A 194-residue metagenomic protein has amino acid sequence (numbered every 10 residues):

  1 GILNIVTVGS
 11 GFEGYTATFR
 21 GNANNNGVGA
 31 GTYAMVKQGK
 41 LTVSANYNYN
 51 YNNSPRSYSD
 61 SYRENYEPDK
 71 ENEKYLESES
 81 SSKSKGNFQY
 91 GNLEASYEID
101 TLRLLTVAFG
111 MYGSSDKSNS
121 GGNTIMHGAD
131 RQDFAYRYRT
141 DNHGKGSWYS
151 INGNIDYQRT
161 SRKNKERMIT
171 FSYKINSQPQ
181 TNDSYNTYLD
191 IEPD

Functional and structural regions predicted by a protein language model:
G1-R20: N-terminal periplasmic accessory domains that precede and gate Gram-negative outer-membrane beta-barrel machines
N4, R20-N22, M35, N46 (+3 more regions): Residue-level recognition of well-ordered beta-strand positions that form the cores of beta-sheet-rich folds across
V8-S10, N24, R162: Short polar/acidic secondary-structure junctions
E13-Y15, N26, K85-N87, S147-Y149 (+1 more regions): Residue-level preference for beta-strand/loop junctions
G14-T18, K40-T42, L104, E166-T170: Outer-membrane beta-barrel architecture
G21-N22, R56-N65, E73-F88, S115-G128 (+3 more regions): Extracellular/periplasm-exposed beta-strand and loop segments of Gram-negative cell-envelope proteins, dominated by
N26-S57, E71-N119, I151: Transmembrane beta-barrel wall of Gram-negative outer-membrane proteins
Y90-S114, R137, N142-D194: Face-selective signature of the C-terminal outer-membrane beta-barrel domain
